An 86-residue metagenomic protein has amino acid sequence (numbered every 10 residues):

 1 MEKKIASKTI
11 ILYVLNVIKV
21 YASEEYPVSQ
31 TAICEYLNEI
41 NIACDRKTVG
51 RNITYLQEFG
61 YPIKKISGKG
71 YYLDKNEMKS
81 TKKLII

Functional and structural regions predicted by a protein language model:
M1-I85: Short, basic/aromatic recognition patches that contact phosphate-bearing ligands
